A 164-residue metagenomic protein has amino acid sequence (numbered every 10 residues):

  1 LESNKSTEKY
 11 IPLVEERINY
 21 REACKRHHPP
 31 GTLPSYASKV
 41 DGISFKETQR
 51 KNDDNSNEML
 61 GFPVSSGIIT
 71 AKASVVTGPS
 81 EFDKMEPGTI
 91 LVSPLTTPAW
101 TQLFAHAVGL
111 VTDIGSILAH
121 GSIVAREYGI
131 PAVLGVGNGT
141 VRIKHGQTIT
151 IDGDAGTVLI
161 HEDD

Functional and structural regions predicted by a protein language model:
L1-D164: Non-catalytic, soluble scaffold/interaction modules
